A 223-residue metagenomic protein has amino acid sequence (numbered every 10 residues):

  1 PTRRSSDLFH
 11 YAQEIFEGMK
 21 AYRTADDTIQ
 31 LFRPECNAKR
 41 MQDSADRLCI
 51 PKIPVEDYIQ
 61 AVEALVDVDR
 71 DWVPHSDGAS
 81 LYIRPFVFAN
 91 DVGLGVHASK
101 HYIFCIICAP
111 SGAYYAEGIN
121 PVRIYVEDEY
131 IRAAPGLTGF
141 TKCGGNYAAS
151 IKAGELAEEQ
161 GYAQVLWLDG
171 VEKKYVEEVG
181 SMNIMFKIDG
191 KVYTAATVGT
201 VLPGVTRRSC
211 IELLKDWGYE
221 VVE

Functional and structural regions predicted by a protein language model:
P1-S5: Short, small-residue-biased leader/transition segments that mark boundaries at the very start of proteins
D7-K20: Conserved phosphate/anionic-ligand binding catalytic regions in large, soluble enzymes, centered on
E14-E17, A25, P34-A38, D43: Non-catalytic accessory segments of DNA primases and related replication-initiation nucleases
Y22-D27, P34, N90, A109-P110 (+3 more regions): Short acidic-glycine loop/turn motifs at beta-strand connectors
D26-T28, V68-D69: Short, charged beta->alpha transition segments
R33, C105-I107, E178: Structural signature of FAD isoalloxazine-binding scaffolds in flavoprotein oxidoreductases
N37, Q42, D46-G161: Extended Lys/Arg-rich, glycine-bearing segments that form polyanion-binding/interaction patches within enzyme domains
A134, G139-E223: Glycine-rich phosphate/ribose-binding loops and adjacent secondary-structure elements that form binding surfaces
